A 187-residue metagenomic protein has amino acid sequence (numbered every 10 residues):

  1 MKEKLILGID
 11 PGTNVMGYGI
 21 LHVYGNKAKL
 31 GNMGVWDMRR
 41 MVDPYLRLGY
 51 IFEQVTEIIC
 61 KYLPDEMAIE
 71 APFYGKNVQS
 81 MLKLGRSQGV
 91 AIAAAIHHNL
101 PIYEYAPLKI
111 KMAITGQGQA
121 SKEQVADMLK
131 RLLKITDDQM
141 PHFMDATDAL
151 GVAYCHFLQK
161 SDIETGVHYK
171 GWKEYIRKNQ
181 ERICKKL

Functional and structural regions predicted by a protein language model:
M1-L187: Phosphate- and other anionic-substrate recognition elements at nucleic-acid/protein interfaces
